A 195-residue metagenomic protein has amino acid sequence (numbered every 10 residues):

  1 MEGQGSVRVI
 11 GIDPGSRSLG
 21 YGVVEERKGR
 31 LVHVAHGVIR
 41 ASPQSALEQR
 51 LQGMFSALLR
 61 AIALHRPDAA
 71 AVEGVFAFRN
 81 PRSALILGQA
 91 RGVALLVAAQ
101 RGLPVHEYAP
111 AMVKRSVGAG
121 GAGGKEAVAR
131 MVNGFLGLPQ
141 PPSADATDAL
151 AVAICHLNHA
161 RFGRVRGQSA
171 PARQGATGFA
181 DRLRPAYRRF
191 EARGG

Functional and structural regions predicted by a protein language model:
M1-G195: Phosphate- and other anionic-substrate recognition elements at nucleic-acid/protein interfaces
